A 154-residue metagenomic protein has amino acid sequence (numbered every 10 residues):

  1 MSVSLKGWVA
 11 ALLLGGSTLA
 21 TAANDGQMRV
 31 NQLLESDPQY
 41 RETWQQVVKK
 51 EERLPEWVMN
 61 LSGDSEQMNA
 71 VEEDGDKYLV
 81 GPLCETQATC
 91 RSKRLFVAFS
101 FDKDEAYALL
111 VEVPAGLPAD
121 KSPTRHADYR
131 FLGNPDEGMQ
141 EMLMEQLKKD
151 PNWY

Functional and structural regions predicted by a protein language model:
M1-V9: Bacterial N-terminal signal peptides that target proteins for export
G15-T21: N-terminal signal peptide c-region/cleavage motif recognized by signal peptidases
A23-V80, P151: N-terminal secretory signal peptides
N24-Y40, A115-Y154: C-terminal partner/receptor-binding element of secreted or periplasmic proteins
V71-D74, A98-D104: A short, structured loop/turn motif at beta-sheet edges
V80-T86, L110: Short beta-strand segments that buttress and anchor functional surface loops
T89-F96: Short, surface-exposed coil-to-beta transition loops
Y107-P114: Catalytic Cys-His active-site segments of thiol-dependent hydrolases/isopeptidases
